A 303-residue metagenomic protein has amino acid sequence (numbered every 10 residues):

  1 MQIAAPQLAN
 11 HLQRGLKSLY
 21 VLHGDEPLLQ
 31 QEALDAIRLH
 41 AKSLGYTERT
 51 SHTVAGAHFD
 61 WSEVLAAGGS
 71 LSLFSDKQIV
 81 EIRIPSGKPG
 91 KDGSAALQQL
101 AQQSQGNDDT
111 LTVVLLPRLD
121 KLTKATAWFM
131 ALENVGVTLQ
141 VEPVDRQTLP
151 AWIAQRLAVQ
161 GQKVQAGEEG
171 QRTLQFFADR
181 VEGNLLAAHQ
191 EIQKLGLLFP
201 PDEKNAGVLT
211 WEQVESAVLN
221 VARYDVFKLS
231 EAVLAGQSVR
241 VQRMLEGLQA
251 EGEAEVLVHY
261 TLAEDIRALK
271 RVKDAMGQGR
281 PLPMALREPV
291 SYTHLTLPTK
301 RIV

Functional and structural regions predicted by a protein language model:
M1-L295: Conserved beta/loop motifs at nucleotide-recognition and modification sites
H294-V303: Single conserved hydrophobic/aromatic residue that forms the stacking wall/gate of nucleotide- or nucleobase-binding
